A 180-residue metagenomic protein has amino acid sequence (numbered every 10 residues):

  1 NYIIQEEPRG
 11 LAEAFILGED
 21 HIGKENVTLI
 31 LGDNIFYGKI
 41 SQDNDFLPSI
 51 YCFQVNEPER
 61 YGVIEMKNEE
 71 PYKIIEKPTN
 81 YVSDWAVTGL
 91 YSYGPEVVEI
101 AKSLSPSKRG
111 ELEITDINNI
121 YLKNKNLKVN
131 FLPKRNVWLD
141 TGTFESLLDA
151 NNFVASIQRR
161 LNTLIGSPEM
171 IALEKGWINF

Functional and structural regions predicted by a protein language model:
Y2, Y37, Y51, Y61 (+5 more regions): Sequence-level detector for tyrosine residue identity
Y2-N68, K102-L104: Conserved beta-loop-beta/alpha segment of the NTase-like Rossmann-fold superfamily that binds/positions NTPs
T28, E70-M170: Catalytic-core segments of class I nucleotidyltransferases/pyrophosphorylases that form NMP-activated intermediates
G166-F180: Mobile late-domain/C-terminal helix-loop "cap" segments that border catalytic sites or the cytosolic face
